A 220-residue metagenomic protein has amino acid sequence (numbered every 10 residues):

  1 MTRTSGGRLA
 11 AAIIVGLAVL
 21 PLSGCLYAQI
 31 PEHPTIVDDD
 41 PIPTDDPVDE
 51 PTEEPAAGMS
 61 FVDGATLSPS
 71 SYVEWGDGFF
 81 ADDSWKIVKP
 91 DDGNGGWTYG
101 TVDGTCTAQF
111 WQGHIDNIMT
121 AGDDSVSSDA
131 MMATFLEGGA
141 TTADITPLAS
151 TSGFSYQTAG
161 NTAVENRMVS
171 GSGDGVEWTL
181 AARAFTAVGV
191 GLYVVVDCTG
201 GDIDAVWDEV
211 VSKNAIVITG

Functional and structural regions predicted by a protein language model:
T2-T98, C198-G220: N-terminal targeting sequences that direct proteins away from the cytosol to non-cytosolic compartments
F80-S84, V102-T105, G160, F185-G191: Short, solvent-exposed coil/turn segments at beta-strand boundaries
D91-D92, D103, Q112-H114, V196-G200: A mature extracytoplasmic/lumenal domain signature
G96-D103, E165-R167: Generic recognition of long tandem-repeat/solenoid scaffolds
G100-A130: A short acidic-to-branched-hydrophobic micro-motif
T134-R183: Signature of long, low-cysteine stretches enriched in small and polar/charged residues
T162-G220: Short, well-structured beta-strand
